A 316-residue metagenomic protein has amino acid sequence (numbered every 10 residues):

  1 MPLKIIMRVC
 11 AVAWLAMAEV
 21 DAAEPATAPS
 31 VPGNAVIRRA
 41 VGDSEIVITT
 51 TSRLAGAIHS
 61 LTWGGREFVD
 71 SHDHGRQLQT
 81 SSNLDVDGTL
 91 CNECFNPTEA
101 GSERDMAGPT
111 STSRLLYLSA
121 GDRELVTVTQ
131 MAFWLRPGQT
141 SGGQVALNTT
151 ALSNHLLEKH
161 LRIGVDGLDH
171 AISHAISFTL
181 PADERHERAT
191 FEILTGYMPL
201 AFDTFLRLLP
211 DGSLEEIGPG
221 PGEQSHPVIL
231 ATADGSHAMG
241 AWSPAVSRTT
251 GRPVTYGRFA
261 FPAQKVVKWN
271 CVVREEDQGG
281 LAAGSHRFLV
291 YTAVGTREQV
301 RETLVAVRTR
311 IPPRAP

Functional and structural regions predicted by a protein language model:
P2-V12: Sec-dependent signal peptide recognition, specifically the positively charged N-region followed immediately by
L15-D21: C-terminal segment of classical bacterial N-terminal signal peptides
E24-L115, V290-R314: Beta-strand-rich N-terminal accessory domains
P25-G42, A238-P316: Beta-strand-rich recognition/accessory modules
D87-D169, D183: Extended, loop-rich substrate-binding clefts of extracytoplasmic carbohydrate-active enzymes
L168-D211: Acidic (Asp/Glu-rich), glycine- and aromatic
G196, A201-V266: Active-site/ligand-binding surface loops and adjacent short beta/alpha elements that line catalytic pockets across
